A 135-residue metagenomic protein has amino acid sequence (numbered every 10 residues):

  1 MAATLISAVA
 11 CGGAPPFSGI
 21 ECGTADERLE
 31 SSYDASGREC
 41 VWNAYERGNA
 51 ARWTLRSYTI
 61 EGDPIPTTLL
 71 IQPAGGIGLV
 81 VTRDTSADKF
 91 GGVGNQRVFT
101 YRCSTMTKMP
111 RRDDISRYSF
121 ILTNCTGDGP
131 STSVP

Functional and structural regions predicted by a protein language model:
M1-A3: Sec-dependent N-terminal signal peptides
A8-A10: C-terminal motif of bacterial Sec signal peptides marking the signal peptidase cleavage site
G12-G19: Bacterial lipoprotein signal-peptidase II cleavage site
G13, T24, W42-N43, T105 (+1 more regions): Disulfide-rich extracellular modules and peptides
G19-R56: N-terminal secretory signal peptides
R56-T59, R83-T85: A mature extracytoplasmic/lumenal domain signature
I65-P135: Extracytosolic low-complexity repeat regions of secreted or lipid-anchored proteins
